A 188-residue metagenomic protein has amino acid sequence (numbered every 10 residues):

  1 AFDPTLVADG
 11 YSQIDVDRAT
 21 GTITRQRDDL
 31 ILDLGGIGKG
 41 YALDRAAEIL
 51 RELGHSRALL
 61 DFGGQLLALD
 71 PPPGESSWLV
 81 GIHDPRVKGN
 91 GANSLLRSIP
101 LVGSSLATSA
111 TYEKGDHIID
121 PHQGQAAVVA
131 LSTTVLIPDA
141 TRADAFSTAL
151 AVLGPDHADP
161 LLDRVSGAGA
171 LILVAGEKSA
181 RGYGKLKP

Functional and structural regions predicted by a protein language model:
A1-P188: Mature catalytic core of soluble alpha/beta enzymes
